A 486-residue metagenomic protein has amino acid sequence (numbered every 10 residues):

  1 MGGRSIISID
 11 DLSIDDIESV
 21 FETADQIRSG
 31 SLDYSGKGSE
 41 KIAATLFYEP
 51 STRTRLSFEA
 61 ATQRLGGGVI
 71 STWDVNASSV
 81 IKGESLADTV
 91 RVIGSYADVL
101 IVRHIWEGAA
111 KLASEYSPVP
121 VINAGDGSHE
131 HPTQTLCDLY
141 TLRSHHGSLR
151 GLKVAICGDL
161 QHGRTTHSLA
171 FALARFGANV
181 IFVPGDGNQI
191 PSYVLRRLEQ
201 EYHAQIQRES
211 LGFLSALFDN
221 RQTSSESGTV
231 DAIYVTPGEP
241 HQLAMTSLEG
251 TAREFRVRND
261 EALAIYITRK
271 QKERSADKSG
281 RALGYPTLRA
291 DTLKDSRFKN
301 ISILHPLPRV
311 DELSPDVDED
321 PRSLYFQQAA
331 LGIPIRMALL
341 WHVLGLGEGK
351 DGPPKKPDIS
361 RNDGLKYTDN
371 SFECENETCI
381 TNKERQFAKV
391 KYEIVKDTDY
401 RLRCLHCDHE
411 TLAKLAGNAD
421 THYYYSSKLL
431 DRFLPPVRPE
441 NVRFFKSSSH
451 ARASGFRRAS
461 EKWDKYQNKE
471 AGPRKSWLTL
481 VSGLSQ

Functional and structural regions predicted by a protein language model:
M1-L56, A60: Positively charged, low-complexity intrinsically disordered leader regions
S35-R143, K299, V310-S314: Phosphate/diphosphate ligand-binding glycine-rich loop within oxidoreductases
Y48-A61, S144-E249, R253-N259, R401: Glycine-rich phosphate/diphosphate-binding loop of Rossmann-like nucleotide-binding domains
P240-T251, R269-T287: Glycine/threonine-rich flexible loop motifs
R297-P354: Adenosine-phosphate binding glycine-rich loop
G364-E373, V395-K396, H409-Q486: Mature, structured domains enriched in cysteine- and short glycine motifs
E375-I380, L405-D408: Cys/His-coordinated zinc-binding microdomains
K389-R401: Short linker/helix segments within small regulatory modules
